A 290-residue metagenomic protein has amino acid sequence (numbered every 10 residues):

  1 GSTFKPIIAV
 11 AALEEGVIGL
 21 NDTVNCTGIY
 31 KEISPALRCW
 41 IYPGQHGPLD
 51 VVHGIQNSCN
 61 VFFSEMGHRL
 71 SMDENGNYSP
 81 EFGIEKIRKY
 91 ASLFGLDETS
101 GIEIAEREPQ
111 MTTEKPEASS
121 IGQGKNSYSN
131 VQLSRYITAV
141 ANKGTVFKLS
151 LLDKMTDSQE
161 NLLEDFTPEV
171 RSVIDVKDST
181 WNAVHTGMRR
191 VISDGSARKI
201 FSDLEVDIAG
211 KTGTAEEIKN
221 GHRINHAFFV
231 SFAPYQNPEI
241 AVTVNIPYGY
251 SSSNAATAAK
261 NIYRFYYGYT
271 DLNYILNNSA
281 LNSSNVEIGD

Functional and structural regions predicted by a protein language model:
G1-S2, I7-I246, N285-D290: Beta-lactam-recognizing serine transpeptidase/beta-lactamase-like catalytic domain environment
K86, A183, T257-N261, F265: Long, highly charged amphipathic alpha-helices
L133, S251-K260: Short, charged, low-complexity patches
L162-E169, K260-D290: Short, gly/Ser/Thr-rich active-site loops of penicillin-recognizing serine hydrolases
